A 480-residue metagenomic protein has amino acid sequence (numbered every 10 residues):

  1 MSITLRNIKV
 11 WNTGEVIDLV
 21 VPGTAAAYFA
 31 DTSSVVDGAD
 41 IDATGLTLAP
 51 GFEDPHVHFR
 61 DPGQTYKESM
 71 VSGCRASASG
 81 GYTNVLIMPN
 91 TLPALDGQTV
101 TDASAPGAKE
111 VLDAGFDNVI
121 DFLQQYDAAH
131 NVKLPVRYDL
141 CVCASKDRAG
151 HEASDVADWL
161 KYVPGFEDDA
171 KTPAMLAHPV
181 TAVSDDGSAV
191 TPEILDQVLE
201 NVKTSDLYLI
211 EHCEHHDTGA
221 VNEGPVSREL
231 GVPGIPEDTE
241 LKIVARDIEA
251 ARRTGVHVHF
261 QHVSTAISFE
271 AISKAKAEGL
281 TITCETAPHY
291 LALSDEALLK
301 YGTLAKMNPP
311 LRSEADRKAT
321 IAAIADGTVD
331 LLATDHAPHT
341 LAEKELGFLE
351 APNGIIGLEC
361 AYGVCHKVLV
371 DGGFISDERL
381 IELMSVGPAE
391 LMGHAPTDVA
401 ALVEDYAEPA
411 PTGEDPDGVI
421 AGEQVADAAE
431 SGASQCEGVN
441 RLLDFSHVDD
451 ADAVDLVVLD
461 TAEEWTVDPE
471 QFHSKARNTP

Functional and structural regions predicted by a protein language model:
M1-G51: Histidine-rich, glycine-flanked metal-binding segment
I8, T24, G45, H56 (+12 more regions): Divalent metal-coordination and catalytic microenvironments
A43-H130: Metal-associated gating/positioning segment near the N- to mid-region
T65, G97-D102, A114-I120, D217-L230 (+4 more regions): Histidine/acidic-residue-rich catalytic or RNA/ligand-binding cores of hydrolases and nuclease-related proteins
D127-C143: A glycine-rich helix N-cap at a beta->alpha junction
S154-L332: Histidine/acidic residue-rich metal-binding segments in metalloenzymes
E229-H257, L304, L331, P338-L459: His/Asp/Glu-enriched, well-ordered alpha-helical/loop segment that forms or immediately abuts the divalent-metal
A305, F348-L349, L402, T466-T479: Short, surface-exposed loop/helix-turn segments at secondary-structure junctions that function as lids/hinges flanking
